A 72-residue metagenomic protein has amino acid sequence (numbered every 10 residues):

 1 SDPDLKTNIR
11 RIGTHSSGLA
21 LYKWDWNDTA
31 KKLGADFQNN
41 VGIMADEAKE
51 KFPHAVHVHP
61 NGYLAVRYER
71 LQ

Functional and structural regions predicted by a protein language model:
S1-Q72: C-terminal intramolecular chaperone/autoprocessing and neck/assembly modules of extracellular spikes and adhesins
